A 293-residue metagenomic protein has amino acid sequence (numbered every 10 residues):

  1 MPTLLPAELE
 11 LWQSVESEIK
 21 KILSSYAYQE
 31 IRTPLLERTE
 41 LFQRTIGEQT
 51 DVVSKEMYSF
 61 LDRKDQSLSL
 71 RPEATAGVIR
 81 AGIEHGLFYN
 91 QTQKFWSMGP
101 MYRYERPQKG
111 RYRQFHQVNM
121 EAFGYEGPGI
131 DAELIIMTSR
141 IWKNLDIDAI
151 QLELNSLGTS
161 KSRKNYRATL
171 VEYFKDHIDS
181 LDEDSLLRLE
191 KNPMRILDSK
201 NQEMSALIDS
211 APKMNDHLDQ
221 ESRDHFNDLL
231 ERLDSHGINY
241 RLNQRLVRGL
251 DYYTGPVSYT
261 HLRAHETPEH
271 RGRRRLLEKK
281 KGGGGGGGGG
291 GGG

Functional and structural regions predicted by a protein language model:
M1-R263, K280-G282, G293: TRNA-recognition modules of translation machinery and tRNA-sensing kinases, especially anticodon-binding
H261, P268-G293: Single conserved hydrophobic/aromatic residue that forms the stacking wall/gate of nucleotide- or nucleobase-binding
